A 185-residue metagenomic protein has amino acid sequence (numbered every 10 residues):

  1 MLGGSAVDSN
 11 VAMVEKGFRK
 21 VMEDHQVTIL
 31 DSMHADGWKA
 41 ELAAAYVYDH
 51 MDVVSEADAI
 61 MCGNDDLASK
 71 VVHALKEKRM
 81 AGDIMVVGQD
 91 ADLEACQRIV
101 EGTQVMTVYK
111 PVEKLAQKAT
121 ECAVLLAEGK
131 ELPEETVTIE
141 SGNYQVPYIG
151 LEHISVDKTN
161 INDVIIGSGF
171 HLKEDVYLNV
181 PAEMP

Functional and structural regions predicted by a protein language model:
M1-V21, T28-Y48, M61-L67, D90-L93 (+1 more regions): Hinge/beta->alpha junction and helix N-cap segments in small-molecule ligand-binding domains
L2-A6, K20-H25, C122-P185: Hinge/cleft segment of the Venus flytrap/periplasmic-binding protein
M13-G17, A74-E77, E101-G102, C122 (+1 more regions): Short, glycine/charged-enriched secondary-structure capping and boundary segments
K20-T28, D52-S55, L75-D83: Short helix-capping segments at alpha-helix termini
T28-D31, M85, M106, I154: Conserved beta-strand segments of alpha/beta enzyme cores
W38, M61-D66, K70-M106: Venus flytrap/periplasmic-binding-protein-like
E41-D52, S69, H73, Q97 (+2 more regions): Amphipathic, non-transmembrane alpha-helical secondary structure
N64-V72, V100, M106, K110-E128 (+2 more regions): Extracellular/periplasmic ligand-binding modules, especially the Venus flytrap/periplasmic-binding
